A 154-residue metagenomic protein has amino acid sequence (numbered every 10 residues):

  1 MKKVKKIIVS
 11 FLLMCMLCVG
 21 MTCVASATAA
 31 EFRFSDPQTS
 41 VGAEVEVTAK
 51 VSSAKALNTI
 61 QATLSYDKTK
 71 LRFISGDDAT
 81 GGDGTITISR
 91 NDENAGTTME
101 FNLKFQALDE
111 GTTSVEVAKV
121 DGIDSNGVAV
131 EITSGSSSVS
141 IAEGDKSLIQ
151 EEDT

Functional and structural regions predicted by a protein language model:
M1-V4: N-terminal secretory signal peptides that target proteins for export/translocation
K6-I7, F11, C18, C23-T154: Acidic, low-complexity intrinsically disordered segments
